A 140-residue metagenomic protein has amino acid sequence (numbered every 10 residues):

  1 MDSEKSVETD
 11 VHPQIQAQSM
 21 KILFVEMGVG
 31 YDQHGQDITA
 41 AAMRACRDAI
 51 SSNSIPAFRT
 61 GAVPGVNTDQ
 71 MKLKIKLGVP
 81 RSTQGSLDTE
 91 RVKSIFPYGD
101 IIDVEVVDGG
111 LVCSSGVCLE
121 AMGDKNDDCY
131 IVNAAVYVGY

Functional and structural regions predicted by a protein language model:
M1-V11: Eukaryotic N-terminal low-complexity, Ser/Thr- and Lys/Arg-rich leader segments that predominantly function as
D10, A17-G65, G78-E90, Y130-Y140: Conserved mixed alpha/beta catalytic, RNA-binding, or beta-rich assembly cores of soluble enzyme, regulatory
I15-A17, S94-Y98: Short, conserved catalytic or adaptor-binding loops enriched in Gly and charged residues
A45-A49, F96-I101: Short, surface-exposed linear patches
P64-T68, G116-L119: Metallocofactor- and cofactor-centric catalytic cores in central/energy metabolism, strongly enriched
T68-L77, V92: A structural-propensity feature for long, helix-poor, extended segments
M71, E90, P97-E105: C-terminal substrate-binding/catalytic lobe of Rossmann-fold NAD(P)-dependent oxidoreductases
G99-Y140: C-terminal edge-of-domain segments
